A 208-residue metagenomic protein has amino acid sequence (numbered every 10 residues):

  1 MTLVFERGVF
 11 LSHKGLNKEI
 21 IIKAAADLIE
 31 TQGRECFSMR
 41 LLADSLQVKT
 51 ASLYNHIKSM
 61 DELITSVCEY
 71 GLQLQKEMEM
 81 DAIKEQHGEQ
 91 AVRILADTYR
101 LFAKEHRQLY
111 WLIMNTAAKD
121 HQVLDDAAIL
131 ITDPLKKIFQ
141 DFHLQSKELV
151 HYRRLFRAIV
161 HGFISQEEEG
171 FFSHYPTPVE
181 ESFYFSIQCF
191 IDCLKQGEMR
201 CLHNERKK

Functional and structural regions predicted by a protein language model:
M1-Q32, E62: Basic, helix-initiating cap at the start of DNA-binding domains
T2-G8, K137-L144, E169, S173-K208: C-terminal peripheral helix-coil segments that are non-catalytic and often amphipathic
V9, E69-R93, T132-D141: Amphipathic alpha-helical linker/stalk segments
T31-R34, Q47, Y54-I64: HTH DNA-binding helix-turn interface
R40-D44, L53: Append "Primarily bacterial transcriptional regulators
S66, M80-Q108, S146, Y152-F156 (+1 more regions): Hydrophobic alpha-helical connector segments
F102-Q122, S165-S173: Amphipathic alpha-helical segments used for helix-helix packing
A118-S146, V150-L155, S165, E181-D192: Amphipathic alpha-helical packing segments from all-alpha helical-bundle domains
